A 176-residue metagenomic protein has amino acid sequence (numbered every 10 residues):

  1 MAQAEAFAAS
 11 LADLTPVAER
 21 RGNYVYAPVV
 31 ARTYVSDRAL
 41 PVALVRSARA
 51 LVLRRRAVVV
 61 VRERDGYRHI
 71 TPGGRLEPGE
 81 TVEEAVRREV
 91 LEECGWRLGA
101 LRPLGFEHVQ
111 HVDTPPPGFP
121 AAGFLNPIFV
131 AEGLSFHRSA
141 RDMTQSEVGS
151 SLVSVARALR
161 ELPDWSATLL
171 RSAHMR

Functional and structural regions predicted by a protein language model:
A2-R49: Acidic, metal-coordinating catalytic segment for phosphate/diphosphate chemistry, firing primarily on the Nudix
V42, R68-I70, V109-D113: Short, solvent-exposed loop/turn segments at secondary-structure junctions
R46-A48, L125-P127, V148: Change "...and in nucleic-acid phosphodiester-cleaving endonucleases..." to "...and in nucleic-acid processing enzymes
V52, I128-E132, S151-S154: Short, well-ordered beta-strand micro-motif
L53-E92: Conserved Nudix-box catalytic region and its N-terminal flanking loop in Nudix hydrolases and closely related
R97-F106: A short coil-to-beta-strand element that immediately follows conserved catalytic motifs
E107-R138: Active-site-adjacent beta-strand/loop module that shapes the phosphate/pyrophosphate-binding cleft
F136-R176: Nudix hydrolase/Nudix homology domain
